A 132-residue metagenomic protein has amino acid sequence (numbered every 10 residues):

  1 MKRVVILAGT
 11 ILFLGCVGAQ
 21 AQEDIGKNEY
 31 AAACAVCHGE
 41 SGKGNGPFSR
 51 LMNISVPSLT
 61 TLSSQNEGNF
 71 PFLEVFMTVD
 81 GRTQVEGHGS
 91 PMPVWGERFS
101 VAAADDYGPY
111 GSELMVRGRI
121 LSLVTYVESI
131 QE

Functional and structural regions predicted by a protein language model:
M1-V4: Positively charged n-region of N-terminal signal peptides that target proteins for export
I6-G15: Bacterial N-terminal signal peptides
L14-E29, F48, T60, S64-G68: Electrostatic cytochrome c docking/interface patches
D24-A35, L73, E113-G118: Sequence context surrounding c-type heme c attachment/ligation sites in exported
Y30-E40, M92, L123, V127: The canonical Cys-X-X-Cys-His
A31-T60: N-terminal targeting signals for Sec/Tat export/insertion, comprising classic cleavable signal peptides
M52-S112, L123, V127: Extracytoplasmic electron-transfer domains, predominantly the class I c-type cytochrome c fold
R117-Q131: C-terminal partner/receptor-binding element of secreted or periplasmic proteins
